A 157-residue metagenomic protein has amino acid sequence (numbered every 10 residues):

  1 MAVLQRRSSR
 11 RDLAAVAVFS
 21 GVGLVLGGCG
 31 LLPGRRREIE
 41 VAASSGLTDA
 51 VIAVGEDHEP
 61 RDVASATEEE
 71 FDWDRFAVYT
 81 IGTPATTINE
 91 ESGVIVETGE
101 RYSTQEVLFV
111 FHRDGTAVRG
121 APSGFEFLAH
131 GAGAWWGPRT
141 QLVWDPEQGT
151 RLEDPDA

Functional and structural regions predicted by a protein language model:
V3-S20: N-terminal secretory signal peptides and thylakoid transit peptides that target proteins across membranes
G30-L32: Bacterial signal peptide processing site
E38-D57: Post-signal peptide N-terminal segment of mature Sec-exported envelope proteins
E56-P122, E126: Mature extracytoplasmic domains of secretory-pathway proteins
E126-A157: C-terminal partner/receptor-binding element of secreted or periplasmic proteins
